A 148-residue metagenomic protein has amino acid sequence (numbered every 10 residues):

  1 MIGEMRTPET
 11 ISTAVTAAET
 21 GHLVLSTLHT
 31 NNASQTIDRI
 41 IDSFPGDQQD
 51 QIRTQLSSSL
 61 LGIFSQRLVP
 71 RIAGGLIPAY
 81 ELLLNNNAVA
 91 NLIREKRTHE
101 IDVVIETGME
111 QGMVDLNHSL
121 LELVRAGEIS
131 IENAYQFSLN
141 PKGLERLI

Functional and structural regions predicted by a protein language model:
M1-I148: Short, flexible helix-loop junctions that flank or precede catalytic/ligand sites
